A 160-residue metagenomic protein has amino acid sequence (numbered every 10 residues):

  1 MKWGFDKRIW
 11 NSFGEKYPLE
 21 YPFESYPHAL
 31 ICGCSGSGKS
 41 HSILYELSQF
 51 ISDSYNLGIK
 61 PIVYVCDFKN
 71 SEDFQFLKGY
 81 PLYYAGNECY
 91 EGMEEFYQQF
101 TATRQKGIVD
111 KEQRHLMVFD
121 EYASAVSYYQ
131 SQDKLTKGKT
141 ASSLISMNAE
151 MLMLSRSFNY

Functional and structural regions predicted by a protein language model:
M1-L116, A123-Y160: P-loop NTPase catalytic phosphate-binding loop
